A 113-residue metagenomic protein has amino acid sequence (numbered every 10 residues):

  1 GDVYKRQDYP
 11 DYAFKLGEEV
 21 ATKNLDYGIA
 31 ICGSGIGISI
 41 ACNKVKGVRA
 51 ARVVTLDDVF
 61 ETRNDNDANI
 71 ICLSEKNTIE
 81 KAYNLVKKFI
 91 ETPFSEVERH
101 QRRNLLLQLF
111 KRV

Functional and structural regions predicted by a protein language model:
G1-Y4: Short, small-residue-biased leader/transition segments that mark boundaries at the very start of proteins
D8: N-terminal entry motif of extracellular EGF-like repeats
D11, I36-G37, D57, E98: An amphipathic alpha-helix/helix-turn recognition signal
Y12-A51: Helix-adjacent hinge/juxtasegments
L56-V113: C-terminal binding/interaction regions
